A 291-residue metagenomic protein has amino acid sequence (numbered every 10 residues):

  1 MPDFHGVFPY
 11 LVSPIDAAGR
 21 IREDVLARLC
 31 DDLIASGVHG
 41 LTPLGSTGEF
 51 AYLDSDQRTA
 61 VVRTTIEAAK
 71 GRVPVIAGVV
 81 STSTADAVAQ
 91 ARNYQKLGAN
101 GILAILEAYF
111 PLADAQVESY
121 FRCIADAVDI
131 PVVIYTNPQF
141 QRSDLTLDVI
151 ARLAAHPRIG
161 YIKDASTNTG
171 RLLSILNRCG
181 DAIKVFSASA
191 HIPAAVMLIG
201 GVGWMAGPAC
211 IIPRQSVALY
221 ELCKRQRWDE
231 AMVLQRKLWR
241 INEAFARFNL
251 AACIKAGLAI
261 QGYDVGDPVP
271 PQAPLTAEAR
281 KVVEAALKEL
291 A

Functional and structural regions predicted by a protein language model:
P2-D144: Active-site beta->alpha loop and helix N-cap motifs at the rims of alpha/beta catalytic domains
D3-V12, D32, S36-V38, T47 (+2 more regions): C-terminal alpha-helical cap/extension of soluble enzyme domains
D16-G19, V25, D54-Q57, A113 (+4 more regions): Solvent-exposed, flexible loop/coil residues
L26, R58, V62, A87 (+7 more regions): A general structural signal for well-ordered alpha-helical segments in protein cores
S36, A60, T64-A69, N93 (+8 more regions): Alpha-helical structural signal in soluble globular domains
L53-D56, V88-A89, D114-V117, L145-L147 (+4 more regions): Short secondary-structure transition/capping segments
V73-P74, V132, Y161, I183 (+1 more regions): Secondary-structure boundary/capping signal
D126-A127, P138-A246: Catalytic alpha/beta core domains of metabolic enzymes, predominantly
